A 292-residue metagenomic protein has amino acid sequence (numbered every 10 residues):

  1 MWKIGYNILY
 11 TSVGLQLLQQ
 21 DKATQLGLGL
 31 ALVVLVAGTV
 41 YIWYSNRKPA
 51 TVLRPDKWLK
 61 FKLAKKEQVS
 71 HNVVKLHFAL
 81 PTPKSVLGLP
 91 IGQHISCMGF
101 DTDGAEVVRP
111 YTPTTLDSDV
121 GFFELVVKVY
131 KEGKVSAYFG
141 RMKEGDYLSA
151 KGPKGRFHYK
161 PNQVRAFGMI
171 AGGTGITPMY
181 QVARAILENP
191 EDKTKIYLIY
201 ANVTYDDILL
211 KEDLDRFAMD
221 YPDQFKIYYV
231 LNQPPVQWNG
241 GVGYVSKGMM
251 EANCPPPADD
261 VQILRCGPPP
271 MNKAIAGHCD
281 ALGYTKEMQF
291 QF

Functional and structural regions predicted by a protein language model:
M1-T39, Y197-F292: Reductase modules of NAD(P)H-dependent flavoproteins
A37-L53: Transmembrane-helix exit/juxtamembrane "anchor" motif
P49-Y147, N202-T204, D215, V230-Q233: Ferredoxin-reductase
G92, G175, P268: Short, conserved phosphate/pyrophosphate- and ester-handling motifs at nucleotide-, phospho-/glycolipid
G152-V164: A short, basic/flexible loop-to-alpha-helix module at the beginning of a structural domain
V164, L187-I196: Conserved S-adenosyl-L-methionine
A166-G168, Q262: Structural motif
I176-P190: Histidine-anchored nucleotide/phosphate-binding helix
